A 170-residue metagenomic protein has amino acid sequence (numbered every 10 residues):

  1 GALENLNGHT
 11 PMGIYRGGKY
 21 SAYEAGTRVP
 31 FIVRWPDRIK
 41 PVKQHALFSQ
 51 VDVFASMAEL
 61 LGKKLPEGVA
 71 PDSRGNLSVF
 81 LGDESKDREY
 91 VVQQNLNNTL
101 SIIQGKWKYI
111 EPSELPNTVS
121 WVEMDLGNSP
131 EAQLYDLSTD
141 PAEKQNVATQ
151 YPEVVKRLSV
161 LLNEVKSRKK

Functional and structural regions predicted by a protein language model:
L3-E24, I39-A46, V51-Q133, L137 (+1 more regions): C-terminal cap/loop subdomain of S1 sulfatases and analogous C-terminal strand-loop tails that border
F31-P41: The feature captures the short pre-catalytic strand/loop hairpin that immediately precedes and shapes the active-site
D140: Intrinsically disordered, low-complexity polar regions and short flexible loop motifs
Q145-E153: Active-site-proximal N-terminal segment of extracellular/periplasmic enzymes that hydrolyze or transfer
L158-K170: Charge-dense polyanion-binding interfaces
